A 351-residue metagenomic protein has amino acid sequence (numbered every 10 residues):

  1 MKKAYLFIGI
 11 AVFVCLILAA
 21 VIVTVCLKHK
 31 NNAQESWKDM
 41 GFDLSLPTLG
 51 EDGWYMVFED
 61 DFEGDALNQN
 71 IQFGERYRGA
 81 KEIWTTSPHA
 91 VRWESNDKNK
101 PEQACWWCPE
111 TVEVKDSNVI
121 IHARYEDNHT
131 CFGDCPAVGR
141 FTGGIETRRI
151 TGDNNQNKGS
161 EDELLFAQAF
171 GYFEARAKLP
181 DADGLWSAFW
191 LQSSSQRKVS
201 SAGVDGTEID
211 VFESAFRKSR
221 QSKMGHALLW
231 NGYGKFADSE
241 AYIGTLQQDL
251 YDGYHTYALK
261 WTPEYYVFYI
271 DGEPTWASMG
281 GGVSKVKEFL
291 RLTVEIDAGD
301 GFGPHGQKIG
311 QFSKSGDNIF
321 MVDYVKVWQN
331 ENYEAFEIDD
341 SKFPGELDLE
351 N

Functional and structural regions predicted by a protein language model:
M1-A33: Alpha-helical transmembrane segments in eukaryotic/viral proteins
I8, N31-N351: GH16 jelly-roll
